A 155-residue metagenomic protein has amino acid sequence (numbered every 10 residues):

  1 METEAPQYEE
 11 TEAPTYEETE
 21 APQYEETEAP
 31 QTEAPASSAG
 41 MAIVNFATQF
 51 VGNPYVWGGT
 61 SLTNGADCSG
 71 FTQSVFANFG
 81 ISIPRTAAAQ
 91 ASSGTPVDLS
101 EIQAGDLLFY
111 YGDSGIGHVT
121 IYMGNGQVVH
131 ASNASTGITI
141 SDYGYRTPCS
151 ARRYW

Functional and structural regions predicted by a protein language model:
M1-Y55, R146-W155: Intrinsically disordered, low-complexity, Pro/Ser/Thr/Asn/Gly/Ala-rich spacer/linker segments adjacent to signal
E33, S38-A39, N45-F46, I81 (+3 more regions): Aromatic- and glycine-rich peptidoglycan recognition patches
F50-A104: Catalytic cysteine-centered active-site loop
S114-I116: Short, charged beta-turn/beta-strand-edge "cap" motif at the junction between a beta-strand and an adjacent loop
